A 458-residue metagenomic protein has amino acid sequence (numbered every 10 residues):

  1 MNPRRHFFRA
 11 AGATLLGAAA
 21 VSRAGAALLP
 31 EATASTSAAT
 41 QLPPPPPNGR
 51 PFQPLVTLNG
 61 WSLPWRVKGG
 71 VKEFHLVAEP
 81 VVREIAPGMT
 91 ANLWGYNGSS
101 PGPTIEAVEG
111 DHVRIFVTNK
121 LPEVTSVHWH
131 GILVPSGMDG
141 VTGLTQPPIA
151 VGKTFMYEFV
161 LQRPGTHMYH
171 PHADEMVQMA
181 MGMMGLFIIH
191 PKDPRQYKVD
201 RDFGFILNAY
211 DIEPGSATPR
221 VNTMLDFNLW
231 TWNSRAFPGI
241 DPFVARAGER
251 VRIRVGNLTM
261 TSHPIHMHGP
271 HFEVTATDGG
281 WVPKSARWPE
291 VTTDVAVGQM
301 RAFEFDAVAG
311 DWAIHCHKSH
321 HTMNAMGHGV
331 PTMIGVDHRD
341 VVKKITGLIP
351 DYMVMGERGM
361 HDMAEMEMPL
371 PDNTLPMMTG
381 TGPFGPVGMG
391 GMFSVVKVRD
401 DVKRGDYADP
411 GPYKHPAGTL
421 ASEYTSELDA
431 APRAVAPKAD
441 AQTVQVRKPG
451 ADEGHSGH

Functional and structural regions predicted by a protein language model:
N2-H458: Copper-binding active sites and cupredoxin-like electron-transfer domains, recognizing His/Cys-rich ligand loops
